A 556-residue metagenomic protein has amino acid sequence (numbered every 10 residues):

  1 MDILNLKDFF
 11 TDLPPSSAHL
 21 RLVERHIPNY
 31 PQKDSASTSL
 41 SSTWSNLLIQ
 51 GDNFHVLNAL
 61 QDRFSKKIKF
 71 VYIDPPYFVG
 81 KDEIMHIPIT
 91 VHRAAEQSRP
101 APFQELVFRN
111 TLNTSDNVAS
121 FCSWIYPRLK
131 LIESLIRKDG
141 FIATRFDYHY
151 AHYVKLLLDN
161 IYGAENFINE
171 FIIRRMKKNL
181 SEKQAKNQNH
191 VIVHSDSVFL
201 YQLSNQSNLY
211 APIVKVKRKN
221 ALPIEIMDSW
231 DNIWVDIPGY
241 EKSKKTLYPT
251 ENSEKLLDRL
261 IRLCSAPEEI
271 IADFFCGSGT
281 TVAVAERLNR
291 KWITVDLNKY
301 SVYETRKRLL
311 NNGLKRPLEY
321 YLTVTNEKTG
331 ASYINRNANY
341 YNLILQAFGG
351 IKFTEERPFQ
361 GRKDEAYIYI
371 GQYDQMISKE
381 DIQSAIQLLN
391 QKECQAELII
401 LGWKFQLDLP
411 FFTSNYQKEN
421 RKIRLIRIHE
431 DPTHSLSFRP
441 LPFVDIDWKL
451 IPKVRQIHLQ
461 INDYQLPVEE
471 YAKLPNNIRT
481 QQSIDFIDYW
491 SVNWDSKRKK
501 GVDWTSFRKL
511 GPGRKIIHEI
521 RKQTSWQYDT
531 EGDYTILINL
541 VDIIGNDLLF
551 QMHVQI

Functional and structural regions predicted by a protein language model:
M1-S41, S45, F54, Q61-K69 (+7 more regions): Accessory, often C-terminal, charged low-complexity segments
S45, I142, K245: Conserved short-loop catalytic and cofactor-binding motifs
G51: Cofactor-binding loops of NAD(P)H-dependent oxidoreductases, dominated by short-chain dehydrogenase/reductases
S65-F141, H149, Q188, D196 (+6 more regions): SAM-dependent methyltransferase catalytic-core segment centered on the flexible catalytic loop and adjoining short
I68-F78, I125-L129, I142, Y150 (+3 more regions): Extended, hydrophobic alpha-helical segments in both membrane/secreted and soluble proteins
